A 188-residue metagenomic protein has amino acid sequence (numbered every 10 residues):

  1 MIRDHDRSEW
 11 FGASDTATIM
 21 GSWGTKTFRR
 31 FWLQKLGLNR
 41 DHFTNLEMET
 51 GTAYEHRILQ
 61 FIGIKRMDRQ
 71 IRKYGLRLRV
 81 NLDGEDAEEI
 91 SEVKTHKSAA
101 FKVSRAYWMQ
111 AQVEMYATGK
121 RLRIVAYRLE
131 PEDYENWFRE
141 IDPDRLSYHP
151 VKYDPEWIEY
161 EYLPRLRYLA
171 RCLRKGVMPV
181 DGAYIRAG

Functional and structural regions predicted by a protein language model:
M1, H42-A53, R57, E88-V103 (+1 more regions): Short, charge-rich amphipathic segments
M1-R57, F61, I185-G188: Charged, glycine-rich intrinsically disordered N-terminal tails and low-complexity linkers that flank
R3, S8-E9, R29, R105 (+4 more regions): Intrinsically disordered, low-complexity segments enriched in small/polar residues
H5-R7, T16, M115, P143 (+2 more regions): Short linear motifs in intrinsically disordered/low-complexity regions
E47-E49, A53, Q60, Y160 (+3 more regions): Contiguous, amphipathic alpha-helical segments that mediate oligomerization or scaffolding in large protein assemblies
R66-V177: Nucleic-acid nuclease catalytic cores
V125-L129, D181-G188: Acidic carboxylate-rich catalytic motifs and surrounding loops in phosphoryl-/glycosyl-chemistry enzymes
